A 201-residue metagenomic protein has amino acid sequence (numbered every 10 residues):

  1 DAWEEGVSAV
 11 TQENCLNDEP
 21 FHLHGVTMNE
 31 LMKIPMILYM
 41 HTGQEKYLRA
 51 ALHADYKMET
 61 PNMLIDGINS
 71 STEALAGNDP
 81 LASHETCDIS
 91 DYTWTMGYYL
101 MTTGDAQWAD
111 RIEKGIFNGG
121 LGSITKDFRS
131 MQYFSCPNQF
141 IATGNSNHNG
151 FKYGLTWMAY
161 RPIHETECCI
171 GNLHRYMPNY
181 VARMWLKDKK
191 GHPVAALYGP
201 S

Functional and structural regions predicted by a protein language model:
D1-G25: Solenoidal tandem-repeat scaffolds enriched in leucines and small polar residues
E5, A9, I37, T60 (+1 more regions): Conserved helix-loop functional segments at active or binding sites
D18-K57, T72-S201: Aromatic (Trp/Tyr) and acidic
D66-I68: Extended, charged interaction scaffolds in large complex subunits
